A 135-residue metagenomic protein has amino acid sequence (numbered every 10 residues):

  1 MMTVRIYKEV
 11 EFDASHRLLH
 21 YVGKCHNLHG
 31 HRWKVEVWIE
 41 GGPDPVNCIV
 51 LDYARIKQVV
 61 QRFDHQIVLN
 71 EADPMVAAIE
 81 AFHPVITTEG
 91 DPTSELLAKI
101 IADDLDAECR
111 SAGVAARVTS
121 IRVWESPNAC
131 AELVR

Functional and structural regions predicted by a protein language model:
M1-R135: Charge-rich, low-complexity N-terminal segments
